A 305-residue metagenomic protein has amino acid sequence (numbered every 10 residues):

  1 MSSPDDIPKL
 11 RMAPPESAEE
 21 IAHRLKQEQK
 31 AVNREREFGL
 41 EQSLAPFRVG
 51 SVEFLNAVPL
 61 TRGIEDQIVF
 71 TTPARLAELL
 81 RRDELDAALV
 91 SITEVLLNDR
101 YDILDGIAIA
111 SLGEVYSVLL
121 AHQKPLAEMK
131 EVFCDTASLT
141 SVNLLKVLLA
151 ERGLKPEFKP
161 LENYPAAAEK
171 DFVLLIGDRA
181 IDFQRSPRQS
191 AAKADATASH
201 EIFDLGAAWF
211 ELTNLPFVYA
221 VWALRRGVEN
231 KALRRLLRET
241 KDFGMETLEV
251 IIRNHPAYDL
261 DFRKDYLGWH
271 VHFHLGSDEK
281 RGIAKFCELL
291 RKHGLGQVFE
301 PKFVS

Functional and structural regions predicted by a protein language model:
S2-S305: Domain-level signature for soluble enzymes in the chorismate/prephenate branch of the shikimate pathway
